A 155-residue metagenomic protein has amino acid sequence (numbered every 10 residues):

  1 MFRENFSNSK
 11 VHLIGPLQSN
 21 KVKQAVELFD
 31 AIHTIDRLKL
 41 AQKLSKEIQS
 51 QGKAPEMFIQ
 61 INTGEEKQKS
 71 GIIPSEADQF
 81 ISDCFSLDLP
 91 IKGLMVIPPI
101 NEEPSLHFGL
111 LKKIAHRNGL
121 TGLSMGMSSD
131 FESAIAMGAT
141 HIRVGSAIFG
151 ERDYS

Functional and structural regions predicted by a protein language model:
M1-G122, M127-S129, M137: Conserved alpha/beta-domain cores
F2-F6, E132-S155: C-terminal helical cap(s) of enzyme catalytic domains, especially alpha/beta-barrels
